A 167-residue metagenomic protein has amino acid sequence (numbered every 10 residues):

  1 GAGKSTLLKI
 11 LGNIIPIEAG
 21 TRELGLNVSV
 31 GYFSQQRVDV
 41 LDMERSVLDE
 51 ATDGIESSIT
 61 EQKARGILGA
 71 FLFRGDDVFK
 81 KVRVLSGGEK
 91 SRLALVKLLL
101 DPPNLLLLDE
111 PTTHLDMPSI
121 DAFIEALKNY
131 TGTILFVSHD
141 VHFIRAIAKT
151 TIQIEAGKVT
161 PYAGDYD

Functional and structural regions predicted by a protein language model:
G1-D167: ABC ATP-binding cassette signature C-motif
